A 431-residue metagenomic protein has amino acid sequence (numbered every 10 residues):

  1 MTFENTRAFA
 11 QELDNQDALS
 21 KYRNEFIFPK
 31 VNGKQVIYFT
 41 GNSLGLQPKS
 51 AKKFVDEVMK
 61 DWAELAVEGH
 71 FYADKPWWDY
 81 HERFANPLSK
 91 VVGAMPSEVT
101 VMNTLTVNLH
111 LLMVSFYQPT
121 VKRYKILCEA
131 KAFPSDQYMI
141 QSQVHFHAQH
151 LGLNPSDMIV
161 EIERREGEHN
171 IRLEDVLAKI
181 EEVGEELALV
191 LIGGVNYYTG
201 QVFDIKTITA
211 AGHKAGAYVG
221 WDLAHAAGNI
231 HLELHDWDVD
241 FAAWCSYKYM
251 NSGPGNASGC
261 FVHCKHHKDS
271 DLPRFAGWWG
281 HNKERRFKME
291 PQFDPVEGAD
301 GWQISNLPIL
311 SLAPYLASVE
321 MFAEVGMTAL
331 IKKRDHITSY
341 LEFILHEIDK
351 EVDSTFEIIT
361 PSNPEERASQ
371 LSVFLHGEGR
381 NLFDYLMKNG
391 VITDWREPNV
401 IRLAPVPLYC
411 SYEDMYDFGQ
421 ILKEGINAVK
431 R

Functional and structural regions predicted by a protein language model:
M1-R431: Pyridoxal 5′-phosphate
